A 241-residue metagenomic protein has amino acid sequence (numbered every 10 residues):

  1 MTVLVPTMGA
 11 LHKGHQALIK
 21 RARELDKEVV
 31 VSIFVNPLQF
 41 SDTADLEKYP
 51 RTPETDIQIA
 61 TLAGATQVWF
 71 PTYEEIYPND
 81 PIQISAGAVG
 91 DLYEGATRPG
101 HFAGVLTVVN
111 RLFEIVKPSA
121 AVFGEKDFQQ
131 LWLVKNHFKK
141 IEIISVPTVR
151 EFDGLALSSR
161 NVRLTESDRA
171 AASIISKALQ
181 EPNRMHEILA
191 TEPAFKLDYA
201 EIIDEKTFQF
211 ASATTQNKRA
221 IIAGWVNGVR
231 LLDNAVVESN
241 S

Functional and structural regions predicted by a protein language model:
M1-A194, I203, A235: Nucleotidyltransferase catalytic core that binds NTPs
T191-S241: Phosphate/ribose-recognition catalytic cores of enzymes acting on nucleotide-derived substrates
